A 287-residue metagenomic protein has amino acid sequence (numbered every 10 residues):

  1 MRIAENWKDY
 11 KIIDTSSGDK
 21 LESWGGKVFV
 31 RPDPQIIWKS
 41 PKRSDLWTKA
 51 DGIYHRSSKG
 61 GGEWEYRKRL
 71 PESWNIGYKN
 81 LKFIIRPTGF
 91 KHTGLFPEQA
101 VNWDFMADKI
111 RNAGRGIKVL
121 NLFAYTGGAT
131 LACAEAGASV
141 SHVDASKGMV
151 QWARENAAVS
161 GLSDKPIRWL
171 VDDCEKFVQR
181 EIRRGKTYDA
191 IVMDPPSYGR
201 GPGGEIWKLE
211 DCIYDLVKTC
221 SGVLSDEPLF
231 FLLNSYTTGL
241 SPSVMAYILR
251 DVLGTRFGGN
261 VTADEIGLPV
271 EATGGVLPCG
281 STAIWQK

Functional and structural regions predicted by a protein language model:
W7-E22, F29-P97, D104: Non-catalytic substrate-recognition/targeting regions of SAM-dependent transferases
G114-Y125: Conserved class I S-adenosyl-L-methionine
T126-A138: Conserved SAM-binding loop of SAM-dependent methyltransferases across substrates and taxa, primarily the Class I
S139-D144: Conserved SAM-binding motif I beta-strand of class I
S146-V192: S-adenosyl-L-methionine
K147-M149, V171-E175, Y188-T219: Mobile active-site "lid"/loop adjacent to the S-adenosyl-L-methionine
L224-D226: Helix-to-beta-strand junctions that scaffold the AdoMet/dcAdoMet cofactor pocket in Class I SAM-dependent enzymes
P228-K287: C-terminal catalytic and target-recognition region of SAM-dependent MTase-like enzymes, primarily methyltransferases
